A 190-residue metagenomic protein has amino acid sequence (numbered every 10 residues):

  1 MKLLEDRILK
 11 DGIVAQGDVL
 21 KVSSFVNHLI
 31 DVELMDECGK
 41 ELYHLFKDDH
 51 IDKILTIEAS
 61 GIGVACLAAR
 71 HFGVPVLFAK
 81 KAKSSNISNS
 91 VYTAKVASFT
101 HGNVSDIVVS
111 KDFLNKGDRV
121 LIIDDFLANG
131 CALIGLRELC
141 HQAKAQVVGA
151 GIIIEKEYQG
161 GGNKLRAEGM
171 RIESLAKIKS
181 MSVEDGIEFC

Functional and structural regions predicted by a protein language model:
M1-I123, L127-C190: PRPP-associated nucleotide enzymes
